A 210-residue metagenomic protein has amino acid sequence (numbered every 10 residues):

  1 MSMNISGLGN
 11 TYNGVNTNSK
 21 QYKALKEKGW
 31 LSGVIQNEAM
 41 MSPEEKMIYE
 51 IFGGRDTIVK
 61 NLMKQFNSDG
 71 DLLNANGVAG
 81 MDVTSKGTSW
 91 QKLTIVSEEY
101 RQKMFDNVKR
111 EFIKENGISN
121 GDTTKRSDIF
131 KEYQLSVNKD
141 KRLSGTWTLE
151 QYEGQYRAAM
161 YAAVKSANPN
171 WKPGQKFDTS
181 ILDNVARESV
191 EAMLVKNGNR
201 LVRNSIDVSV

Functional and structural regions predicted by a protein language model:
M1-V210: Type III/flagellar secretion export determinants
